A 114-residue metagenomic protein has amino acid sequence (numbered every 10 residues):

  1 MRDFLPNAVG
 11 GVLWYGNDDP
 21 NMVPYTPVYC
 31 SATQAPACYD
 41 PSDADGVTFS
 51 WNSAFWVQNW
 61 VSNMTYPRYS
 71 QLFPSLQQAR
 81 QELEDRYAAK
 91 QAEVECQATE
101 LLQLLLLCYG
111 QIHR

Functional and structural regions predicted by a protein language model:
M1-R114: C-terminus-biased signal that marks the final domain/tail of proteins
